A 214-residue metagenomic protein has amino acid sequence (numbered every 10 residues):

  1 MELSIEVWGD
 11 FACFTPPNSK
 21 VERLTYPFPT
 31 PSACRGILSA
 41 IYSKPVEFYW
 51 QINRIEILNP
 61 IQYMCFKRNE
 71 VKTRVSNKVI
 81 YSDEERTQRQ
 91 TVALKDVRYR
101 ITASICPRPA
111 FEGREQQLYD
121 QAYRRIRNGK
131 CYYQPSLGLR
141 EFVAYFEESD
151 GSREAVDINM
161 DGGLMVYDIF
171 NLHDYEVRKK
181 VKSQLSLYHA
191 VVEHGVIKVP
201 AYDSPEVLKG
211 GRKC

Functional and structural regions predicted by a protein language model:
M1-V21, V191-P200: N-terminal, Lys/Arg- and Ser/Thr-rich interaction peptides
E2, I52, D96-R100: Broad gene-expression machinery/nucleic-acid interaction feature
E2-L3, F28-S32, K72-I80: Short linear motifs at secondary-structure transitions and domain/linker junctions
V7-F11, N59, I101-P109: Beta-strand elements of well-folded, non-transmembrane domains
C13-T15, Y63, P109-F111: Residue-level signal for secondary-structure boundary sites
P16-S19, P27, D83, Q90: Solvent-exposed, charged interface segments at domain starts and junctions
N18-S19, L24-N69: Glycine/small-residue-rich interface belts in oligomeric ring/scaffold proteins and their assembly partners
E70-K72, K78-C214: Internal, well-folded beta-alpha domain core
